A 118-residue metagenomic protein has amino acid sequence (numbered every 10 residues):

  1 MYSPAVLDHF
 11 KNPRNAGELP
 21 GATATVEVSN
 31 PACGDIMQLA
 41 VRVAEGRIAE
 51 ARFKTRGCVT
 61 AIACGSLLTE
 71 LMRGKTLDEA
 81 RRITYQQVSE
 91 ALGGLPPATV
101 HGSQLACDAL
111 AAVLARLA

Functional and structural regions predicted by a protein language model:
Y2-P20, T25-E27, A49, L67 (+2 more regions): C-terminal binding/interaction regions
G21, G34-I36, I48, A63: Short connector loops at helix/strand junctions that flank enzyme active sites, especially segments positioning acidic
N30, D35-E45: Short beta-strand elements
C33, T55-C64, G102: Short, thiol/selenol-centered motifs that function as redox-active sites or metal-ligating centers
R42, G46-R47, A51-C58: A short interface-forming secondary-structure element
I62-M72: Short, small-residue alpha-helix embedded
